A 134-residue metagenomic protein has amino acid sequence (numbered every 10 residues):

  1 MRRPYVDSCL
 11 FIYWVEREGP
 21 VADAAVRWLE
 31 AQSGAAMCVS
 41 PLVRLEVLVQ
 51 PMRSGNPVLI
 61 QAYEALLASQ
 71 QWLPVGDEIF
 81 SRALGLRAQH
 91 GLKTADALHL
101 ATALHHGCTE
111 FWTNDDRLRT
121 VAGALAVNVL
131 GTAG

Functional and structural regions predicted by a protein language model:
M1-R3, S69-Q70, L100-G134: Acidic, PIN/NYN-like endoribonuclease modules and their adjacent C-terminal/linker elements
M1-V39, P51-A62, N128-G134: Short, well-structured N-terminal submotif of metal-dependent ribonuclease cores
L10-F11, V43, I79, H99 (+1 more regions): Alpha-helix capping/helix-boundary segments
W14, W72, L92, F111: Conserved SAM-binding loop
R17, S69-Q89: Acidic catalytic patch
Q32, H90, H106: Active-site charged/polar residues at nucleotide-handling catalytic sites that mediate phosphoryl, nucleotidyl
L48, E64-L67, L84: Amphipathic alpha-helical segments within well-ordered protein domains
